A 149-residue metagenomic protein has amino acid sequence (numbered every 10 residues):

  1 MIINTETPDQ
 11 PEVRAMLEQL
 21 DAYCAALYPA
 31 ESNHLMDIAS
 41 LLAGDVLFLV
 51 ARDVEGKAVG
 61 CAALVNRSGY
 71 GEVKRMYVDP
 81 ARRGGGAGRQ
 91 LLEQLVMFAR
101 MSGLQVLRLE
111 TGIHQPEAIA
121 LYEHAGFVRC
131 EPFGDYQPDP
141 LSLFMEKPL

Functional and structural regions predicted by a protein language model:
M1-K74, D79-A81, L92-Q94, F98 (+3 more regions): Acetyl-CoA-dependent GNAT
P8, R108-T111, I119, E123-H124 (+1 more regions): Conserved catalytic-core motifs of GNAT/GCN5-like acyltransferases
S68-Y70, V106, S142: A generic structural signal for beta-strand entry/edge sites
V78, T111-G112: Aromatic-flanked redox-active Cys/Sec active sites in thiol-based oxidoreductases, especially the WC-centered
G85-G86: Conserved G/P- and acidic residue-centered "switch" motifs that form tight phosphate/ATP-binding loops in soluble
Q115: Phosphate/anion-contacting hairpin/loop surfaces
